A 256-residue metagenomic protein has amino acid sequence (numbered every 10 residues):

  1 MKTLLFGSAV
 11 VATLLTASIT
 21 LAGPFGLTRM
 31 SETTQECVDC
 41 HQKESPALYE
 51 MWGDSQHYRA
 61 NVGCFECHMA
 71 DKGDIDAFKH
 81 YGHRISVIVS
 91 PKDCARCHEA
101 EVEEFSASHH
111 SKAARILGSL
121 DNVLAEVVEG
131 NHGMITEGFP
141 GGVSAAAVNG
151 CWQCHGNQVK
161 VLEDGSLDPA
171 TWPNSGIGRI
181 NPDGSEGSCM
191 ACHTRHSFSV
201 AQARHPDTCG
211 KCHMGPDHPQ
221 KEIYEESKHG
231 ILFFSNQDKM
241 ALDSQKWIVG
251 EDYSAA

Functional and structural regions predicted by a protein language model:
M1-K2: N-terminal secretory signal peptides that target proteins for export/translocation
G7-S18: Bacterial N-terminal signal peptides
I19-A256: Short sequence/structural segments immediately N-terminal
